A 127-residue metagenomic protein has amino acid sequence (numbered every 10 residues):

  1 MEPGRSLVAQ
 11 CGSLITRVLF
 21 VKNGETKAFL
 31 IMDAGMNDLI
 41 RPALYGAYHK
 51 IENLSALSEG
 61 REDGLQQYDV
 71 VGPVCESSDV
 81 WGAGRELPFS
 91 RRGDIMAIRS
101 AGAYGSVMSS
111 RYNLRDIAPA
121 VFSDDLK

Functional and structural regions predicted by a protein language model:
M1-K127: Charged (often Lys/Glu-rich) extended helix/loop segments that serve as interaction or gating elements
